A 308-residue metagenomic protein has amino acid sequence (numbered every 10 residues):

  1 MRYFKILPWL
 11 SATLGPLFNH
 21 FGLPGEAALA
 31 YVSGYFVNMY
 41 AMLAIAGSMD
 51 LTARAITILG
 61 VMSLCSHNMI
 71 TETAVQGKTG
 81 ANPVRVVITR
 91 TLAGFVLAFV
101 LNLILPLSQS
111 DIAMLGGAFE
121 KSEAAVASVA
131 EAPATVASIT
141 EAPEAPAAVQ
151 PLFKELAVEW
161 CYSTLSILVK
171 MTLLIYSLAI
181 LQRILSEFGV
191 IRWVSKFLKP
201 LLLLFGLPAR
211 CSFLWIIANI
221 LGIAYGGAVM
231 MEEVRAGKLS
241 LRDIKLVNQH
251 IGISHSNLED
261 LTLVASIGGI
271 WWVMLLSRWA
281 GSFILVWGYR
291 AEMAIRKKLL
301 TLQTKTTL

Functional and structural regions predicted by a protein language model:
M1-L7, A41-A46, L181-S186, N257-S266 (+1 more regions): Juxtamembrane "helix exit" motif at the C-terminal ends of alpha-helical transmembrane segments in multi-pass membrane
M1-S33, P146-A218: Membrane-embedded alpha-helical segments and adjacent helix-loop junctions characteristic of multi-pass solute
P24-A81, F205-I267: Alpha-helical membrane segments and immediately flanking helix-loop junctions that form or couple to the substrate/ion
N38, A93-N102, Q182, H255 (+1 more regions): Alpha-helical transmembrane segments of multipass membrane proteins
K78-A93: Alpha-helical transmembrane segments and their helix-start/interface "positive-inside/aromatic belt" motifs in integral
A81-V84, E259-T262, G269-L285, Y289: C-terminal binding/interaction regions
G94-Y162: Long hydrophobic alpha-helical segments that form multi-pass transmembrane helix bundles in integral membrane proteins
R290-T306: Membrane-interface capping segments at transmembrane-helix boundaries
